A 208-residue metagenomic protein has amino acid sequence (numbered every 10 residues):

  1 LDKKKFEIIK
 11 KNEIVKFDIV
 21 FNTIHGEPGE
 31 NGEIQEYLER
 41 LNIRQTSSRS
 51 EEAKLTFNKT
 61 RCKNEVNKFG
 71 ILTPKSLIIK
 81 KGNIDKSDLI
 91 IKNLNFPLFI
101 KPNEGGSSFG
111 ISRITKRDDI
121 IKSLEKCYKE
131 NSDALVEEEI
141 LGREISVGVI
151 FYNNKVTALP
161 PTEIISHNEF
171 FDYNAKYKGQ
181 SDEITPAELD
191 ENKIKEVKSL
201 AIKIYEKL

Functional and structural regions predicted by a protein language model:
L1-E51, L55-F57, R61, K80-D88: ATP-binding N-terminal substructure of ATP-dependent carboxylate-amine bond-forming enzymes
K10, I14-V15, L55-R143, K195: Active-site nucleotide/adenylate-binding loops and adjacent lid/helix of ATP-dependent enzymes
N31-E33, F109-G110, S146: Short glycine-/acidic-enriched loop or helix-start segments at secondary-structure transitions that form or flank
F109-G110, Y173, T185-P186: A short glycine-threonine-serine/GTX helix/turn-capping micro-motif
S112, K122-L124, L135-E137, E144-A175: Beta-strand scaffold of nucleotide-dependent catalytic cores
L124-D133, Y177-L208: A long amphipathic alpha-helix within ATP-dependent nucleotide-binding catalytic cores
